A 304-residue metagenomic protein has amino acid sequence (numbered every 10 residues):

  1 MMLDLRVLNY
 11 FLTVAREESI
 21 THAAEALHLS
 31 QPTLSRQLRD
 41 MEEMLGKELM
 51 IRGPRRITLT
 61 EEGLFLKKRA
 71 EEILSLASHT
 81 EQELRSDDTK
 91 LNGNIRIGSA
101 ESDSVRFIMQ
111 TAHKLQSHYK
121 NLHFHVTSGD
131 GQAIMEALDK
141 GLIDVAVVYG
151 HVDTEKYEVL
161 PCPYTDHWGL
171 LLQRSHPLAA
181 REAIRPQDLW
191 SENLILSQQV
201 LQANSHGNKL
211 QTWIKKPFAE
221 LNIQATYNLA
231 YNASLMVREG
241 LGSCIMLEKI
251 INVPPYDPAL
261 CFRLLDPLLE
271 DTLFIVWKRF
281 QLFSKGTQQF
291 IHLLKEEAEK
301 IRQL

Functional and structural regions predicted by a protein language model:
L12-S30, P54: Short helix-boundary/capping micro-motifs
E42-E61: A short LG(V/I)-centered, amphipathic sequence patch enriched for acidic residue(s) preceding the LG motif
T89, V159-W168, L172-L194: Flexible hinge/capping segments at coil-to-helix
N92-E155, Y227: Central regulatory/effector-binding core of bacterial HTH transcription factors
F107, C261-L304: A late-sequence structural motif
D130-I143, V148-Y149, V200-C261: Hydrophobic hinge/microswitch elements
E155-P161, T165-H167, Y231-F280: Beta-alpha-beta core module
N193-P217, F283-T287, I291, I301-L304: Secondary-structure junction motif
